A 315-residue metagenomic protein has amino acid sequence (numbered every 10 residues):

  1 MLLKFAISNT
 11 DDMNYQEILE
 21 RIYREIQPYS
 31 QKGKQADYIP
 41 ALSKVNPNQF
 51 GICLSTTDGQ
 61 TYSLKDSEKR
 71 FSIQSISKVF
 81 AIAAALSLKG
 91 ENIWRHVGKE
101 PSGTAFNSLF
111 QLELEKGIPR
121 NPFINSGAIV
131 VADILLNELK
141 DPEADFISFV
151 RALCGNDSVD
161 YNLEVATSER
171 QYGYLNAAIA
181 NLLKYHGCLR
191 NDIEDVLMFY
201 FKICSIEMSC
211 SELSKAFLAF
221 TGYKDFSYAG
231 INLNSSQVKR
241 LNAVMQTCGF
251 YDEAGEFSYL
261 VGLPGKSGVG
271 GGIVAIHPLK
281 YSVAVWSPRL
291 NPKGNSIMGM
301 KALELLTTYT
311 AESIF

Functional and structural regions predicted by a protein language model:
I7, D11-Y15, Q35-N46, S72-F80 (+2 more regions): Non-catalytic interaction/Regulatory regions outside core domains
I7-Q31, S87-Y200: Active-site-adjacent helix/loop patches that line small-molecule binding or acyl-intermediate pockets
Y23, Y223-F315: Structured C-terminal helix/loop/strand segments within mature extracytoplasmic catalytic/sensor domains
Q27-L64, G272-A275: A short, well-structured edge-of-sheet supersecondary motif
L42-V45, R120-N121, Q171, G262-K266: Short Gly/Pro-enriched turn/cap motifs at secondary-structure boundaries
D58-G59, S72-W94, A216, V283: Active-site SXXK
K140, R170, I179-R240, K293-S296: Penicillin-binding protein/beta-lactamase superfamily catalytic region
